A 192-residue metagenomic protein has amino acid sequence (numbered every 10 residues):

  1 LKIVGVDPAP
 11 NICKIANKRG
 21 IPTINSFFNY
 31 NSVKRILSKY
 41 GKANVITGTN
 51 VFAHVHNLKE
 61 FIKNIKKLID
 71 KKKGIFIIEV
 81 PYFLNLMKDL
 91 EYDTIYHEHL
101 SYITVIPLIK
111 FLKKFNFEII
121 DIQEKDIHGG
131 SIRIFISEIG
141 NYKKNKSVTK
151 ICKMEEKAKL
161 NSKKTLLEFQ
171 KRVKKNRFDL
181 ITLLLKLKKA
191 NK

Functional and structural regions predicted by a protein language model:
L1-S32: Class I SAM-dependent methyltransferase SAM/SAH-binding core
N31-G41: Short amphipathic alpha-helix with an adjacent loop that forms part of the alpha/beta core around
N44-T47: A conserved beta-strand element that flanks and buttresses the S-adenosyl-L-methionine
V51: Hydrophobic adenine-recognition pocket in adenosine-nucleotide-binding enzymes
K59-I77: A short glycine-rich, Lys/Arg-flanked "PGG" loop and its adjoining helix->strand segment in the class I
I78-S101, V105-L108, L112: Short, glycine-/aromatic-enriched active-site segment of Class I SAM-dependent methyltransferases
F117-H128: Conserved S-adenosyl-L-methionine
H128-N176: Flexible, glycine-/basic-rich loop-and-beta segments that form/coincide with the SAM-dependent methyltransferase
